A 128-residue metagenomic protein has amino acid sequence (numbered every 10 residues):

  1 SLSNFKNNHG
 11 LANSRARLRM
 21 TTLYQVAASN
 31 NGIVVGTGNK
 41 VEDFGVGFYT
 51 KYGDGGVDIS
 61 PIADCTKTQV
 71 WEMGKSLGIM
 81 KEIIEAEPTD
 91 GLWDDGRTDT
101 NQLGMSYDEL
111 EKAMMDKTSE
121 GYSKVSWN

Functional and structural regions predicted by a protein language model:
S1-S14, Y24, A28-I33, T37-V41 (+1 more regions): ATP/NTP-dependent adenylation/nucleotidyl-transfer catalytic domains that generate, transfer, or process NMP-activated
A16-R19: Active-site glycine-rich loop that binds ribose-phosphate moieties when present
